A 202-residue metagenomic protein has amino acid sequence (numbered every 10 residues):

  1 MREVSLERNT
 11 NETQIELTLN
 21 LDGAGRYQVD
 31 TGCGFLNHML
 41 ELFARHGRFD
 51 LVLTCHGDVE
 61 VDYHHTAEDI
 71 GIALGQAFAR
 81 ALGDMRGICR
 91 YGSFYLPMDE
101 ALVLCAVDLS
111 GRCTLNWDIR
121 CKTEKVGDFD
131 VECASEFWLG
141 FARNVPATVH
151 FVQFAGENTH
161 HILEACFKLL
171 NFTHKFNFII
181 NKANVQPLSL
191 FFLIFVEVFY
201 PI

Functional and structural regions predicted by a protein language model:
M1-L193, I202: Structural preference for solvent-exposed beta-strand-turn elements and adjacent flexible terminal/loop segments within
